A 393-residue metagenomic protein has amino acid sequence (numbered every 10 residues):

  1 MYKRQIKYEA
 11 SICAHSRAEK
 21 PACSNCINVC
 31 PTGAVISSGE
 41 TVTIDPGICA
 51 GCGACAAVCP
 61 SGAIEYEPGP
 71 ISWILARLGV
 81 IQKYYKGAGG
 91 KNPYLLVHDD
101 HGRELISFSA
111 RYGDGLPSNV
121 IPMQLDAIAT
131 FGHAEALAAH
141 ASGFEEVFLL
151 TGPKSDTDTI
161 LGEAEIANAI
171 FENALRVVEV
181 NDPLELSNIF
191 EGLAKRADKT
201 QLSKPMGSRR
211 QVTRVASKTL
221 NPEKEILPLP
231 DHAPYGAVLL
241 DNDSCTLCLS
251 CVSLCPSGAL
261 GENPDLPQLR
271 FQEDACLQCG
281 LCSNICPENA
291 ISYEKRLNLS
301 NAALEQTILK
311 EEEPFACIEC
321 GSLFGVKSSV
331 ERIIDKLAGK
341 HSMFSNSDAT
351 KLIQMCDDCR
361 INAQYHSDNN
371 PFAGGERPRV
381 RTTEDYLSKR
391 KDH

Functional and structural regions predicted by a protein language model:
M1-V29, G33, N92-L105, D156 (+4 more regions): Ferredoxin-type iron-sulfur electron-transfer modules and their immediate structural context
K3-S11, P21-N28, T32-A57, S61-Y85 (+6 more regions): Non-heme iron-sulfur electron-transfer modules
R17-P21, T43, G47-A50, S72 (+2 more regions): Alpha-helix capping and helix-loop boundary segments enriched in small/acidic/polar residues
P31, S38, G90-N92, P117 (+4 more regions): Short, well-ordered loop/turn elements at secondary-structure boundaries
S61-N119, L125-G152, F344-H393: Charged, low-complexity interaction segments
Y94, V120, E145, L249 (+2 more regions): Conserved acidic residues
S118-I121, F144-E145, G152-K154, T159-E163 (+1 more regions): Long C-terminal interaction/binding lobes of large macromolecular proteins
T130-A134, S250, L281: Short, well-structured alpha-helical interface segments that form or flank functional binding sites
